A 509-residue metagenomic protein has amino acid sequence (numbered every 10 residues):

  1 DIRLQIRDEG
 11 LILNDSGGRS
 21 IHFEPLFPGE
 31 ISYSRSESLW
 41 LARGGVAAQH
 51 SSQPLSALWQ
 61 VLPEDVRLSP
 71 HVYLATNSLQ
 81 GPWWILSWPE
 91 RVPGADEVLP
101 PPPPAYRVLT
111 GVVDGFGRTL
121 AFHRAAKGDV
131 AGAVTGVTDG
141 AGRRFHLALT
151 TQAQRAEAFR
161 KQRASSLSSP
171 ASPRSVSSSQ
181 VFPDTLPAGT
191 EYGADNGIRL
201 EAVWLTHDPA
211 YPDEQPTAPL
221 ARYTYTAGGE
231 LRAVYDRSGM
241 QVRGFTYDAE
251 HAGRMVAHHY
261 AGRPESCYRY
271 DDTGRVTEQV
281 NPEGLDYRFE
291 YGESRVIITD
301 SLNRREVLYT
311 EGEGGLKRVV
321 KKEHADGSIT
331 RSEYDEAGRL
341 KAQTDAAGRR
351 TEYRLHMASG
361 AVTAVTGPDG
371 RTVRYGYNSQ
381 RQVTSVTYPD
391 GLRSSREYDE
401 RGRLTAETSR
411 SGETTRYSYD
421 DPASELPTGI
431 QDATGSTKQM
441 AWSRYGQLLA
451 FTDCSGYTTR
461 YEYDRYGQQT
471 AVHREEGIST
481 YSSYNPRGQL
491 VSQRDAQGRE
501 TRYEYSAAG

Functional and structural regions predicted by a protein language model:
D1-G509: Extended charged/polar low-complexity repeat regions
